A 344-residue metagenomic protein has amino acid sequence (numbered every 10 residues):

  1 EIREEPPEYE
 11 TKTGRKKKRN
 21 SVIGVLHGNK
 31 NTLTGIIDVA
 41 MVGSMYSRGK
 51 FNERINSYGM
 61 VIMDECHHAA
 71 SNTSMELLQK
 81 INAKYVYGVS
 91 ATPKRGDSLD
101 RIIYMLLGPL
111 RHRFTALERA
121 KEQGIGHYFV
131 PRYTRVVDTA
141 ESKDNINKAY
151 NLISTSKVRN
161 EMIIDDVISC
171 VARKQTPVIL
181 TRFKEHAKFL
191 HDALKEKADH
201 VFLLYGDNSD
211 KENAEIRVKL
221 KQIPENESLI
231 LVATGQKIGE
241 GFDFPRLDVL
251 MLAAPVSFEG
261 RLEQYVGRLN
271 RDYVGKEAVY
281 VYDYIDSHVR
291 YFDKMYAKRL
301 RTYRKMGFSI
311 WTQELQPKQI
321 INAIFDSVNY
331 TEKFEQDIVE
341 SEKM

Functional and structural regions predicted by a protein language model:
E1-N29, K197-A198: Conserved helix-turn-beta segment of the N-terminal RecA-like "Helicase ATP-binding" lobe in SF1/SF2 helicases
S21-T34, K50, K188-F189, D199-G239: Conserved helicase ATPase core of P-loop NTP-dependent helicases/translocases
H27-M60, S71-E76, K237: Conserved helix/coil segment N-terminal to the catalytic DExD/H
S57-G59, V232, E240-P255, Q264 (+1 more regions): A short beta-strand element within the Helicase C-terminal
G59-M60, H67-Y128, Y303: Post-DEXD/H (motif II) to motif III coupling segment of the RecA-like Helicase ATP-binding lobe
P93, S257-V281, R299-L300: Conserved SF2 helicase motif VI
E141-R182, K188-A193: Conserved interdomain hinge at the start of the Helicase C-terminal
K148, Y273-E335: C-terminal helicase lobe
